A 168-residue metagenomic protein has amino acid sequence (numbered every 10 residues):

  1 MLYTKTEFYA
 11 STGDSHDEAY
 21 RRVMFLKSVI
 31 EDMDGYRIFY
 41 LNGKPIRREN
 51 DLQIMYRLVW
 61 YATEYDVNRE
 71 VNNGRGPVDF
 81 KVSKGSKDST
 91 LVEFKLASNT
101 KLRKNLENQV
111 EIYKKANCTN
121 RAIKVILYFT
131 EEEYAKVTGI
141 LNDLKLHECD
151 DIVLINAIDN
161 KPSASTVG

Functional and structural regions predicted by a protein language model:
M1-A62: The feature marks a conserved, polyanion-engaging helical scaffold used by nucleic-acid processing enzymes and innate
F39-G168: Catalytic core segments in nucleotide and nucleic-acid processing enzymes
